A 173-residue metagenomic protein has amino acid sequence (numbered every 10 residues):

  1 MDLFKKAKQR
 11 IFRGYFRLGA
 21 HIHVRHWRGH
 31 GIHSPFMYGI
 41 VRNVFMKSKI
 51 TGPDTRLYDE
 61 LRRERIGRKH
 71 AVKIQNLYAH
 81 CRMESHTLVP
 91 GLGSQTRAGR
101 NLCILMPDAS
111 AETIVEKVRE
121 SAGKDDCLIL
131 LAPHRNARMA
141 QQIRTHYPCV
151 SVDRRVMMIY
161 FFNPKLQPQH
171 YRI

Functional and structural regions predicted by a protein language model:
M1-K124, H134-I173: A short alpha-helical cap/connector motif
L128-L131: Short beta-strand/loop segment that forms part of the nucleotide-sugar
